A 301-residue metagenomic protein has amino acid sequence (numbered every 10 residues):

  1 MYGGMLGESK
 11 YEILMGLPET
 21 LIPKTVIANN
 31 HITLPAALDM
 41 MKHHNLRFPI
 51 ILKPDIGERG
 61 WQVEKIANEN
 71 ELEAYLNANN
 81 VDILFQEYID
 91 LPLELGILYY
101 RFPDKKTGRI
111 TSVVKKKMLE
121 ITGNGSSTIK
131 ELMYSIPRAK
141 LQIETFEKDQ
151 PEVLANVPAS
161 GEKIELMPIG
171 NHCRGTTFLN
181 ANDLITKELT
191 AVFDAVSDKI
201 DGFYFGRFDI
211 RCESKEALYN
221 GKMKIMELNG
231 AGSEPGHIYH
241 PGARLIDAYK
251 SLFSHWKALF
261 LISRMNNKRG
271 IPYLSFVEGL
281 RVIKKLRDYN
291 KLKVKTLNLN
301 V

Functional and structural regions predicted by a protein language model:
M1-K24, D288-V301: Short linear elements at protein peripheries
M1-M5, A28-L38, E216-G221, Y239-G242: Short, flexible, glycine-rich and Lys/Arg-enriched loop motifs at helix boundaries that contact anionic partners
K10-E147, T186-T190: Active-site nucleotide/adenylate-binding loops and adjacent lid/helix of ATP-dependent enzymes
G96-I97, F203-A217: A short glycine-rich, hydrophobically flanked beta-strand micro-motif that places a catalytic Asp/Glu for divalent metal
P103-K199, N229, E234-L259: ATP-dependent carboxylate/phosphate-activation module, predominantly the ATP-grasp catalytic core and closely related
E213-V301: C-terminal active-site "lid" helix and adjoining low-complexity regulatory extension at the edge of ATP-using catalytic
